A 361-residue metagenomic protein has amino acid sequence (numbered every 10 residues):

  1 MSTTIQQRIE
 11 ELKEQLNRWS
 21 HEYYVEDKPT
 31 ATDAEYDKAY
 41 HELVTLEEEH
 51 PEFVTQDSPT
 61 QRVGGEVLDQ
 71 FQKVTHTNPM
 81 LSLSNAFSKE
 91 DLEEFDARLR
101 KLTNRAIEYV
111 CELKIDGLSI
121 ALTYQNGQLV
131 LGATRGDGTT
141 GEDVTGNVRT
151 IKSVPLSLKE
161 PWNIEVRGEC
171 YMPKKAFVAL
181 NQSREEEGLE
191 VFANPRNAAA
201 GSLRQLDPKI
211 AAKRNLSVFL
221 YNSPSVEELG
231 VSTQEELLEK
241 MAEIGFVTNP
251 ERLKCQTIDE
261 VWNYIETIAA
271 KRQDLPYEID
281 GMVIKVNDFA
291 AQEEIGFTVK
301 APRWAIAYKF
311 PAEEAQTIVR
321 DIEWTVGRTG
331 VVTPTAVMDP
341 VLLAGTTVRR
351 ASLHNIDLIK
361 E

Functional and structural regions predicted by a protein language model:
M1-E361: RNA/tRNA-interacting regions in translation and RNA-turnover enzymes
